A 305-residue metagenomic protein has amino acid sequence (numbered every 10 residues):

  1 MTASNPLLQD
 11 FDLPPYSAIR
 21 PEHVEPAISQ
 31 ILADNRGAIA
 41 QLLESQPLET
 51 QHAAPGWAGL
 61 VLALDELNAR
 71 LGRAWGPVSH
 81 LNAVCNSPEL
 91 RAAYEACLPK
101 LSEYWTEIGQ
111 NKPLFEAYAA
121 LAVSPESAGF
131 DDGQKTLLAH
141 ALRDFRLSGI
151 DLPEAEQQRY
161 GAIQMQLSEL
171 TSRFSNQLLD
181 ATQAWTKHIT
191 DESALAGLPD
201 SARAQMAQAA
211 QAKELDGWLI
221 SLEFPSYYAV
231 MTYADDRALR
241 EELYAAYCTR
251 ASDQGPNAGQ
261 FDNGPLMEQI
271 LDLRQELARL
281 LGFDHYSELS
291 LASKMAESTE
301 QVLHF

Functional and structural regions predicted by a protein language model:
M1-F305: Zn2+-dependent metallopeptidase catalytic domains
